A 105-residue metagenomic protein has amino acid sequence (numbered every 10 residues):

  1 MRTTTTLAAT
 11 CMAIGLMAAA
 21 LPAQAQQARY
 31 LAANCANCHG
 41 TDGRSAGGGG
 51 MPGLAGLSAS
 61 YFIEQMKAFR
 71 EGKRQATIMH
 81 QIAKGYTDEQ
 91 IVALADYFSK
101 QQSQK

Functional and structural regions predicted by a protein language model:
M1-C11: Bacterial N-terminal signal peptides that target proteins for export
T10-A13, A23: Cleavable N-terminal signal peptides
G15-L16, R74, A83-K105: C-terminal capping alpha-helices of c-type cytochrome domains
A23-A36, A55-E64: Sequence context surrounding c-type heme c attachment/ligation sites in exported
C35-T41, L94: The canonical Cys-X-X-Cys-His
H39-S45, S99-K100: Detector for the c-type heme attachment site
G43-E71, H80-K84: Gly/Gly-Pro-rich "capping" loops immediately C-terminal to redox-active cysteine motifs in periplasmic/lumenal
